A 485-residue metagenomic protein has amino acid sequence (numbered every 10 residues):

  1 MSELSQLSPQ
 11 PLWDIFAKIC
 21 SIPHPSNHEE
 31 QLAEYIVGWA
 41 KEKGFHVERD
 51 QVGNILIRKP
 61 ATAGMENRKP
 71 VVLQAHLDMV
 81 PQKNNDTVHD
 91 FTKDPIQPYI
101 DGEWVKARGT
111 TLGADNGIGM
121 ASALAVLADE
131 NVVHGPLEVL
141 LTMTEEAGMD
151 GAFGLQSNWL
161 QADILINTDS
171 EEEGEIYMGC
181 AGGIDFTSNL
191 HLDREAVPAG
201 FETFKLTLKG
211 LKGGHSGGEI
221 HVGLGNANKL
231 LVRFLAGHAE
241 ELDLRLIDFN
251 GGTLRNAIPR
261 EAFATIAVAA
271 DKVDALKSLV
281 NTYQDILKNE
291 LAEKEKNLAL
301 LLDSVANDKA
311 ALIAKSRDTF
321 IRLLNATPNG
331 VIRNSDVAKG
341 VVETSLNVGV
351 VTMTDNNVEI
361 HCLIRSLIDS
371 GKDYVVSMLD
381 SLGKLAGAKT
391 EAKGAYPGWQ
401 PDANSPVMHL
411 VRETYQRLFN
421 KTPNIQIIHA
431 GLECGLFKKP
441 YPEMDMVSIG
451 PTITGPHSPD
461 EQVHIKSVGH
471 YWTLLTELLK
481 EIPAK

Functional and structural regions predicted by a protein language model:
S2-E103: Acidic/His- and Gly-rich active-site-bordering loop/insert found across diverse amide/peptide-bond hydrolases
L12, D336, E343-N356, L363 (+1 more regions): Zn-dependent metallopeptidase/amidohydrolase metal-coordination segment
P23, E103-K106, E146-A147, G154-R365: Midchain, well-structured core segments that form catalytic/ion-binding scaffolds
M65-A147, A152-D163, P328-S335, G340-V342 (+1 more regions): Active-site metal-coordination/substrate-binding segment of hydrolases, especially metallo-dependent peptidases
L77-M79, W104, L140-G148, D169-E173 (+3 more regions): Acidic, glycine-rich active-site loops and adjacent beta-strand->loop/helix elements that engage anionic groups
N158, L224-E241, K272-V273, T319-N325 (+5 more regions): His/Asp/Glu-rich mid-to-C-terminal helical/loop segments that flank catalytic regions of hydrolases
N226, R233-F249, P401-M444: Active-site-adjacent substrate-binding region of metalloamidase/peptidase-like peptide-processing proteins
V341-A430: Substrate-recognition/cap regions that form aromatic- and gly/pro-loop-enriched pockets for small-molecule ligands
